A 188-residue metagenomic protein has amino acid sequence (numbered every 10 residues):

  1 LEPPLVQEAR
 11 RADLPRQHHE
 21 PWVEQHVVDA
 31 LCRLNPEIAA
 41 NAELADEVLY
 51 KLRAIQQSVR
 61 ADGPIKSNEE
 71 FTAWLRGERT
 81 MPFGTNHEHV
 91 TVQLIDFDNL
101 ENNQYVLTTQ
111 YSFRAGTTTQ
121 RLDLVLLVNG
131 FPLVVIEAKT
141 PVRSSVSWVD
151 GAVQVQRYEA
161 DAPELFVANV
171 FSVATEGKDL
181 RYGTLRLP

Functional and structural regions predicted by a protein language model:
L1-P188: An alpha-helical interface "stripe"
